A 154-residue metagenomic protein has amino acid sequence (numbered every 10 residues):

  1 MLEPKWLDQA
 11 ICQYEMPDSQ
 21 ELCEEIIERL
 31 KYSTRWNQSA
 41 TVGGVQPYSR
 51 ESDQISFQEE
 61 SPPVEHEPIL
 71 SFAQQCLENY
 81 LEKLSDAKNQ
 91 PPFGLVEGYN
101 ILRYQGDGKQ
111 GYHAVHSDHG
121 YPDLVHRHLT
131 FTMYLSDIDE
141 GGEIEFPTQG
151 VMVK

Functional and structural regions predicted by a protein language model:
M1-K154: Fe(II)/2-oxoglutarate oxygenase catalytic core
